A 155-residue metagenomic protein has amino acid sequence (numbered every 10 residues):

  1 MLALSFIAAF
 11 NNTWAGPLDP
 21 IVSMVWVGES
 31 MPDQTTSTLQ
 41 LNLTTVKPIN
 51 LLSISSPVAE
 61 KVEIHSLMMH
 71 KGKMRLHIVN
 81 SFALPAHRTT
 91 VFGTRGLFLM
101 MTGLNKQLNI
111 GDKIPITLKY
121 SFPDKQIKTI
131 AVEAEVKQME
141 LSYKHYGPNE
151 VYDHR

Functional and structural regions predicted by a protein language model:
M1-N11: Bacterial N-terminal signal peptides
G16-R155: Compact, glycine-rich, soluble single-domain proteins
